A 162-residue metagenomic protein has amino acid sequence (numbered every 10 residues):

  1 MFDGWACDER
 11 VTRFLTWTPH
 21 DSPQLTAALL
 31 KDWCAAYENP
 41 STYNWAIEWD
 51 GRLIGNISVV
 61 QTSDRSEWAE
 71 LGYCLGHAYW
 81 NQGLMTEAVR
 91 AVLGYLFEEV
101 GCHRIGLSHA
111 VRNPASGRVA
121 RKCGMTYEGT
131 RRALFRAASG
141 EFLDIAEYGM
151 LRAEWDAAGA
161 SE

Functional and structural regions predicted by a protein language model:
M1-E9, R13, N44-E162: Acyl-donor (CoA/ACP) binding surface of acyl/acetyltransferases
R10-D32: Conserved GNAT-fold acetyl-CoA-binding loop/helix
H20, N39-T42, I105: Secondary-structure boundary/capping residues
D21-Q24, W33-A35, E48, L75-G76: Juxtamembrane/interface motifs at transmembrane-helix termini
K31-A46, G55: A short helix-loop-beta-strand connector motif used in the catalytic cores of GNAT acetyltransferases and, in some
